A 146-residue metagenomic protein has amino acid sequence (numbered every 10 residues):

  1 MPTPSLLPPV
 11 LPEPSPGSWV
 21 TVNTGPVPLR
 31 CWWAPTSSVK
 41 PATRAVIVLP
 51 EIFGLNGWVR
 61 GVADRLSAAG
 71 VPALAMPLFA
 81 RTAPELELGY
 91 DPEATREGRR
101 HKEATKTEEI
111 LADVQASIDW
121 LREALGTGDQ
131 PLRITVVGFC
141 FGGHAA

Functional and structural regions predicted by a protein language model:
M1-A146: N-terminal cap/leader regions of alpha/beta-hydrolase-fold enzymes, predominantly small-molecule hydrolases
